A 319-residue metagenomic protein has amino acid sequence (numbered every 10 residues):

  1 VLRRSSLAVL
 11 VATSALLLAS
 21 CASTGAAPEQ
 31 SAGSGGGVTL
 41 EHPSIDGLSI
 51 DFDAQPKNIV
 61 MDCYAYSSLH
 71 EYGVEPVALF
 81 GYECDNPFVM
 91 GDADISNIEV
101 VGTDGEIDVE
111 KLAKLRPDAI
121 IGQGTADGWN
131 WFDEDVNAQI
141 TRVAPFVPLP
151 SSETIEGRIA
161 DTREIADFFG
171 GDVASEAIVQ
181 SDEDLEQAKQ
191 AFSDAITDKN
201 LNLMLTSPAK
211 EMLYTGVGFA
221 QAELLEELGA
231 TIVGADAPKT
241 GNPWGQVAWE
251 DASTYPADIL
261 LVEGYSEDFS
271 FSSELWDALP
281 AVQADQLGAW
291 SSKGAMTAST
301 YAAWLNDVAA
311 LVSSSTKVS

Functional and structural regions predicted by a protein language model:
V1-A19: Sec-dependent bacterial lipoprotein signal peptides
A19-G35: Bacterial lipoprotein signal-peptidase II cleavage site
N58, D62-K111, L115, G124-N130: A short, structured surface patch at a secondary-structure boundary
N58-Y72, V173-I232: Basic- and aromatic-lined ligand-binding clefts that recognize polyanionic substrates
D85-P87, A126-D135, L149-E164, K199-E223 (+1 more regions): Extracytoplasmic ligand-binding site segments that recognize negatively charged/polar headgroups
V109, L115-G122, P145, A252 (+1 more regions): Proline-aspartate-enriched helix->loop->beta-strand connector
N137-P208, Y301-S319: Extracytoplasmic substrate-binding proteins
R142, E250-D251, Y255-S319: Structured C-terminal subdomain patch of bacterial secreted/periplasmic proteins
